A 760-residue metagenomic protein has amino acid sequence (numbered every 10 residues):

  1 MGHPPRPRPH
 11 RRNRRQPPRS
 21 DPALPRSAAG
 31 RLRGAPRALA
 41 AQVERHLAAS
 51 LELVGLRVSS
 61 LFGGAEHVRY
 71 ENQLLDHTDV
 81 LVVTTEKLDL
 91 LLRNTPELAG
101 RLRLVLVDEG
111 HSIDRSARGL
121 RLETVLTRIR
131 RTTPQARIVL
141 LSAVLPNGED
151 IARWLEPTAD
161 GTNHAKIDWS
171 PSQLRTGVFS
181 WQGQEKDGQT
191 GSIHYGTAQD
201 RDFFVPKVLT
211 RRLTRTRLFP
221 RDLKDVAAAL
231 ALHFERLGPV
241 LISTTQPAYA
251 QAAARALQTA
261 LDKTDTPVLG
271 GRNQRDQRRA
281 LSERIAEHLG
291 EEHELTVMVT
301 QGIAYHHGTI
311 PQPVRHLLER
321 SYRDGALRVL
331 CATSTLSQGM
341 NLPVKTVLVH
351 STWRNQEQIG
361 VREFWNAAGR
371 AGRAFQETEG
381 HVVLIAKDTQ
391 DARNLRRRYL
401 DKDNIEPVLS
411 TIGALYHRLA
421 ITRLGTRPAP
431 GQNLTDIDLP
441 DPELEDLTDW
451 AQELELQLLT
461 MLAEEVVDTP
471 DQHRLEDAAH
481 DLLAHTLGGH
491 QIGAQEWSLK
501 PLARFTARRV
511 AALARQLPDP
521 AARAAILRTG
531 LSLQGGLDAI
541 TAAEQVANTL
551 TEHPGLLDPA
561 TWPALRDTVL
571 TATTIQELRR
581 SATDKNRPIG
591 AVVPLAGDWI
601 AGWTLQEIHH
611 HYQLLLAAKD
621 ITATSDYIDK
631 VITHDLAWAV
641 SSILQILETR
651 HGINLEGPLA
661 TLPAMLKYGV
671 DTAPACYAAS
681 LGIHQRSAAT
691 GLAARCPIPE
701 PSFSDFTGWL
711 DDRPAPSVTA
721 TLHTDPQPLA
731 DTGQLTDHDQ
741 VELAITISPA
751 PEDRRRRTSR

Functional and structural regions predicted by a protein language model:
M1-S142, E149-P157, T162-D168, L241-T244 (+1 more regions): Conserved P-loop/Walker A NTP-binding site and adjacent catalytic elements of P-loop NTPases
L24-H67, A227-A228, F234-V329, E357-R362: Conserved C-terminal RecA-like helicase domain
L74-N94, Q301-Q338: Conserved two-lobed SF2 helicase motor
E97, G148-T158, M340-K345, G372 (+1 more regions): Short regulatory helix/loop adjacent to the ATP-binding pocket of P-loop NTPases
T127, A136-A256: Conserved interdomain linker/interface between the two RecA-like ATPase lobes of SF2 helicase motors
P134-A136, L342, T346, T352-D401: Conserved segment of the helicase C-terminal RecA-like domain
E377-I492: C-terminal helicase module of SF1/SF2 nucleic-acid helicases/translocases
L439-L447, H490-R760: C-terminal accessory/interaction regions of large nucleic acid-associated machines
